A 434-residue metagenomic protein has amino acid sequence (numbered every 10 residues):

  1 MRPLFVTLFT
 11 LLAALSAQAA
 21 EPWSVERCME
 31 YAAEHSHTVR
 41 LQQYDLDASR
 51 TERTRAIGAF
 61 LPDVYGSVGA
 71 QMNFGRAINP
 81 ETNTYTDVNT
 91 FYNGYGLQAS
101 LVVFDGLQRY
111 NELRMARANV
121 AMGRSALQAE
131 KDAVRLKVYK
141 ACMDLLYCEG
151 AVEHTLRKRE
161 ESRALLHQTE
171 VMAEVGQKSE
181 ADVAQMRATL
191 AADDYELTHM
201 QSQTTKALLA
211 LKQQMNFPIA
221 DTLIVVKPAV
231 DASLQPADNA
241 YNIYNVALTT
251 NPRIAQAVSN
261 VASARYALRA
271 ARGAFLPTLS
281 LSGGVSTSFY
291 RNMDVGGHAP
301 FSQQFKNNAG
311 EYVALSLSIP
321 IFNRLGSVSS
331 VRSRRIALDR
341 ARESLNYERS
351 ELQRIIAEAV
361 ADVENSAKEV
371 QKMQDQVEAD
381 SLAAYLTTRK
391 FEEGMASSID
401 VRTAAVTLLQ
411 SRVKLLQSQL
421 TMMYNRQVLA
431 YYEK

Functional and structural regions predicted by a protein language model:
M1-Y31, Q201-N242, G297, V428-K434: Terminal intrinsically disordered/low-complexity segments used for targeting and assembly
A19-Y65, G69, G75, I219 (+5 more regions): Bacterial Sec-pathway N-terminal export signals of envelope proteins
A20-A141, L279, G283, L325-V328 (+1 more regions): Short flexible linkers and secondary-structure junctions
R40-Y44, I57-G58, N89, V103-K131 (+7 more regions): Sec/SRP-type N-terminal targeting helices
Y44, A192-F217, V377-K434: Short segments within alpha-helical structural elements
S67-L101, K227-P236, R269, S282-I319: Small/polar, glycine/serine/threonine/aspartate-rich low-complexity segments that form flexible
A133-V246, D362, L408, L415: Periplasmic alpha-helical coiled-coil/stalk elements that build and connect Gram-negative outer-membrane
